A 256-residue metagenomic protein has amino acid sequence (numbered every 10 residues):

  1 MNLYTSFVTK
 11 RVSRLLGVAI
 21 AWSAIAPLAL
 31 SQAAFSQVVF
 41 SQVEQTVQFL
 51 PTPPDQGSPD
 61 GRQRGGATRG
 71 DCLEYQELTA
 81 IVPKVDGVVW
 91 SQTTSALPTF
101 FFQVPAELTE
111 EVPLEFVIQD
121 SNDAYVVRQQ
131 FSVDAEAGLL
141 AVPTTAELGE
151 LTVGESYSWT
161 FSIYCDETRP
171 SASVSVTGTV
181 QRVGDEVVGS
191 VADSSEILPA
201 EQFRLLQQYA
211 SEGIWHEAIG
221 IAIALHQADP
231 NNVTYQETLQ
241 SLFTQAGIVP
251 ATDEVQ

Functional and structural regions predicted by a protein language model:
L3-S23: Bacterial N-terminal signal peptides that target proteins for export
T46-G57, S132-A135, V153, C165-R204 (+1 more regions): Extended, polar beta-sheet/loop recognition surfaces of beta-rich domains that mediate binding to diverse ligands
G87-V104: Contiguous beta-strand segments within globular domains
P105-F116, D120-A124: Solvent-exposed loop/turn segments flanking beta-strands in beta-repeat/beta-sandwich domains
A124-G138: Solvent-exposed serine/threonine-rich low-complexity stretches and specific carbohydrate-binding patches
L139-V153: Signal that preferentially marks extracellular ectodomain short beta-strand elements of beta-sandwich modules
V153-D166, I223: Internal, hydrophobic beta-strand segments that form the core of beta-sheet-rich folds
S195-Q256: Alpha-helical protein-protein interaction scaffolds
